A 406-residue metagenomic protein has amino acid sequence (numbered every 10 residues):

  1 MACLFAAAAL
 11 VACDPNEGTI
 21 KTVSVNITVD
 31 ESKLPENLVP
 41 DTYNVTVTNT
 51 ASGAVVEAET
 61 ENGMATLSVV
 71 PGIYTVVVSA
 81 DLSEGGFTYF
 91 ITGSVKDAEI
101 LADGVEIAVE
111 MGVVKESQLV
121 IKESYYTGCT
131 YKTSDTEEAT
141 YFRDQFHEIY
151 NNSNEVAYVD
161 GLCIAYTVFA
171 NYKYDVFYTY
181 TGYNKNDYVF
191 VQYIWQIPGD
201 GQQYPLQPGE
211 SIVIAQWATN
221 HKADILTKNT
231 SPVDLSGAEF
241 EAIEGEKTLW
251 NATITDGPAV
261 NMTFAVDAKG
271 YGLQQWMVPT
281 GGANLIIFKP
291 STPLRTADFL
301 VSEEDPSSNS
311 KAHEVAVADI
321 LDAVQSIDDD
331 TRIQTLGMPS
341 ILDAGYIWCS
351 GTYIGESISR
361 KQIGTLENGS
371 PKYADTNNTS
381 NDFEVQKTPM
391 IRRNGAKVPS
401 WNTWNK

Functional and structural regions predicted by a protein language model:
M1-V11: Sec-dependent bacterial lipoprotein signal peptides
A9-V11, Y74, D375: Short low-polarity hydrophobic stretches
C13-T22, D30-P40, T50, E59-N62 (+5 more regions): Intrinsically disordered, low-complexity linkers and terminal tails enriched in Ser/Thr/Pro/Gly with interspersed basic
A65-T75: Short Pro-Gly-centered beta-turn/loop motif in secreted/extracellular proteins
